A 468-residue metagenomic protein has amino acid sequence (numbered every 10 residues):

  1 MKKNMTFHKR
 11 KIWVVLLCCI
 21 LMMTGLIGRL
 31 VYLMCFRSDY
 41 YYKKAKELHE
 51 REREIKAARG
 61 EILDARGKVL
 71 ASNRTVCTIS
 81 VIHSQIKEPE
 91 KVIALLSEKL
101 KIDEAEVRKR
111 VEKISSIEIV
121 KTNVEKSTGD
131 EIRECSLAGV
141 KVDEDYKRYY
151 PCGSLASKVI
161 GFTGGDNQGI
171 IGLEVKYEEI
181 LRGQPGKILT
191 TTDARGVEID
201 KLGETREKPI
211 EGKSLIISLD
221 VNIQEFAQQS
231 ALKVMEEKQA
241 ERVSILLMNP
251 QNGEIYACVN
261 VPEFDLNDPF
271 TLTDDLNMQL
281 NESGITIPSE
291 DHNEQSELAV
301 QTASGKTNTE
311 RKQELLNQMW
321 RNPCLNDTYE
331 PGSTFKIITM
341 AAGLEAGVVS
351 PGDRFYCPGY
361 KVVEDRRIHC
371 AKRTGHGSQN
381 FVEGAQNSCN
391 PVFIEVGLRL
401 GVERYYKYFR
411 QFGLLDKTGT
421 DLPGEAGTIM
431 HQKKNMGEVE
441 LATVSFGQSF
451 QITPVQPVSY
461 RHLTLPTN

Functional and structural regions predicted by a protein language model:
M1-K306, T328, E403-L415: Periplasmic/cell-envelope proteins involved in peptidoglycan metabolism and beta-lactam response
A71, D193-E204, P250-S333, I338-S459 (+1 more regions): Beta-lactam-recognizing serine transpeptidase/beta-lactamase-like catalytic domain environment
T464-N468: A short, hydrophobic C-terminal helix/tail in secreted or cell-surface proteins
